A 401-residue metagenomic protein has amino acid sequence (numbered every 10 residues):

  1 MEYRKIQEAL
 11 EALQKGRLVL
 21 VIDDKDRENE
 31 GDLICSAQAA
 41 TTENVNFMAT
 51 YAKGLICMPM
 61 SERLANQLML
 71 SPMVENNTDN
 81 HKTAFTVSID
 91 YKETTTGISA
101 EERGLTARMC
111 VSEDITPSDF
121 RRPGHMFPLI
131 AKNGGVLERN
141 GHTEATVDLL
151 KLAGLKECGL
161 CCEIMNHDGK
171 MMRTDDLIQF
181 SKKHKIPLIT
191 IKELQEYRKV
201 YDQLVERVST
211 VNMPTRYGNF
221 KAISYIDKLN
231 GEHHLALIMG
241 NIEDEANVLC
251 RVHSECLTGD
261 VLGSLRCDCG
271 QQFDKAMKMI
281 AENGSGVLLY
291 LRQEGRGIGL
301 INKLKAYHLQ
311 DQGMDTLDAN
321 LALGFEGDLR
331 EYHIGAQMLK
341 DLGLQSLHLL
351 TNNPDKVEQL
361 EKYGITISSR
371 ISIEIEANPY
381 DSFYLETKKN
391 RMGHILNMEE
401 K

Functional and structural regions predicted by a protein language model:
M1-K401: Catalytic domains of riboflavin
